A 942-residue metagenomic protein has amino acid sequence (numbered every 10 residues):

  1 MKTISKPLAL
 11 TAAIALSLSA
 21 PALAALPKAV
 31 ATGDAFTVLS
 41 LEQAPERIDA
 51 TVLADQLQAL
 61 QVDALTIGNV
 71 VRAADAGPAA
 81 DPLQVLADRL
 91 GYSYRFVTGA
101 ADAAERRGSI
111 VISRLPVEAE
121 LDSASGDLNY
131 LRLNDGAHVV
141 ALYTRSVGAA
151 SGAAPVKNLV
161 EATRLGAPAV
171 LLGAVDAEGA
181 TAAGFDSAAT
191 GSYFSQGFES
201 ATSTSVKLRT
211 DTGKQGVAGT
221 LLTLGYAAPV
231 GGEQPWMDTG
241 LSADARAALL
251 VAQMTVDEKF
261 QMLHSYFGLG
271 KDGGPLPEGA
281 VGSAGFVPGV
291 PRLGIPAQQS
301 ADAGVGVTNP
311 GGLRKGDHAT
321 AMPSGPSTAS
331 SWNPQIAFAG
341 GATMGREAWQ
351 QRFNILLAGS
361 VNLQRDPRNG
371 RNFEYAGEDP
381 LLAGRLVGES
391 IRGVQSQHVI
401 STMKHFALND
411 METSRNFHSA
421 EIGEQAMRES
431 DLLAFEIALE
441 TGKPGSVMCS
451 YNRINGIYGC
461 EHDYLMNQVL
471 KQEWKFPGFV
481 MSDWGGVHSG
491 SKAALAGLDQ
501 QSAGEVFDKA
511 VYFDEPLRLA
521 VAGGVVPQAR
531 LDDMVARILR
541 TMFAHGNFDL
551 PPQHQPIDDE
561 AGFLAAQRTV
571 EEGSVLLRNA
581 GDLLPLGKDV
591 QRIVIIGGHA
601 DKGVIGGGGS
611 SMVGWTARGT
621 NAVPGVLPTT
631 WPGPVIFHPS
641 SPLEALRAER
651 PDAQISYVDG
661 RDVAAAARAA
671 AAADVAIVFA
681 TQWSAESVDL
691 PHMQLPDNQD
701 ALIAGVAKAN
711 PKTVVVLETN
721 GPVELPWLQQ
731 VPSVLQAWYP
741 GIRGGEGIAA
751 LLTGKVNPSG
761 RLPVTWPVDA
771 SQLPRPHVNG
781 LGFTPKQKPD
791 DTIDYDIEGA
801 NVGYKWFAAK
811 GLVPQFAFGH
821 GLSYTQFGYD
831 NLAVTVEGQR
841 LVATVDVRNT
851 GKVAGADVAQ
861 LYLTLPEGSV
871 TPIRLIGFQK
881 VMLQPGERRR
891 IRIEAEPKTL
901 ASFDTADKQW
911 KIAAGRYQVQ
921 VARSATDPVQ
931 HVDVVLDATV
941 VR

Functional and structural regions predicted by a protein language model:
M1-L23: Gram-negative bacterial Sec-dependent N-terminal signal peptides
A12, A25-A59, A101-V230: Active-site regions of metal-assisted phosphoester/phosphodiester hydrolases, unifying DNase/endonuclease modules
L26-K28, L39, Q56, Q84 (+11 more regions): Acidic, metal/ion-coordinating pockets
V38-L39, T66, L171, S401 (+1 more regions): Residue-level marker for buried hydrophobic side chains located in beta-strands that build the well-ordered beta-sheet
Q61-I67: Proline-aspartate-enriched helix->loop->beta-strand connector
V70-R89, A104-R106, T181-D186: Metal-dependent catalytic neighborhoods of phosphoester/phosphodiester hydrolases
G231-S902, Q909-A925, R942: Glycoside hydrolase catalytic-domain context in secreted enzymes
D927-R942: Short beta-strand elements
